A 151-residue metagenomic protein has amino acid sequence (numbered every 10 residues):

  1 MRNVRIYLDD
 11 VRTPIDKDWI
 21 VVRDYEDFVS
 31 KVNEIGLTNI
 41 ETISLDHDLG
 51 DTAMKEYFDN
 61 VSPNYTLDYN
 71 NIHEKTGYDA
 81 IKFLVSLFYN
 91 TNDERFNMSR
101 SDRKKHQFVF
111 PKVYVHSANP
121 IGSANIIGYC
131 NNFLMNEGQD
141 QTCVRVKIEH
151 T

Functional and structural regions predicted by a protein language model:
M1-T151: Catalytic phosphate/metal-binding cores of nucleic-acid and nucleotide-processing enzymes, i.e., regions that mediate
